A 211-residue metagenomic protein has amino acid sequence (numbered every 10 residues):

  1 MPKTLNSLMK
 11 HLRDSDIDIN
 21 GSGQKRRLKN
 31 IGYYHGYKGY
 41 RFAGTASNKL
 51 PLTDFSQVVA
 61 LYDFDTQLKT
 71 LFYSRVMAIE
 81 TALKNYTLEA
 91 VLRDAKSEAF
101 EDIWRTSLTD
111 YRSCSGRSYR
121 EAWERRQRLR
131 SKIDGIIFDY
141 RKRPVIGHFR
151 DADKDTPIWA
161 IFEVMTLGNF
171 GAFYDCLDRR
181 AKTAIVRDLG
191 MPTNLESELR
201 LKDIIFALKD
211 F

Functional and structural regions predicted by a protein language model:
M1-F211: Long, contiguous internal "core" modules enriched in hydrophobic/ aromatic residues
